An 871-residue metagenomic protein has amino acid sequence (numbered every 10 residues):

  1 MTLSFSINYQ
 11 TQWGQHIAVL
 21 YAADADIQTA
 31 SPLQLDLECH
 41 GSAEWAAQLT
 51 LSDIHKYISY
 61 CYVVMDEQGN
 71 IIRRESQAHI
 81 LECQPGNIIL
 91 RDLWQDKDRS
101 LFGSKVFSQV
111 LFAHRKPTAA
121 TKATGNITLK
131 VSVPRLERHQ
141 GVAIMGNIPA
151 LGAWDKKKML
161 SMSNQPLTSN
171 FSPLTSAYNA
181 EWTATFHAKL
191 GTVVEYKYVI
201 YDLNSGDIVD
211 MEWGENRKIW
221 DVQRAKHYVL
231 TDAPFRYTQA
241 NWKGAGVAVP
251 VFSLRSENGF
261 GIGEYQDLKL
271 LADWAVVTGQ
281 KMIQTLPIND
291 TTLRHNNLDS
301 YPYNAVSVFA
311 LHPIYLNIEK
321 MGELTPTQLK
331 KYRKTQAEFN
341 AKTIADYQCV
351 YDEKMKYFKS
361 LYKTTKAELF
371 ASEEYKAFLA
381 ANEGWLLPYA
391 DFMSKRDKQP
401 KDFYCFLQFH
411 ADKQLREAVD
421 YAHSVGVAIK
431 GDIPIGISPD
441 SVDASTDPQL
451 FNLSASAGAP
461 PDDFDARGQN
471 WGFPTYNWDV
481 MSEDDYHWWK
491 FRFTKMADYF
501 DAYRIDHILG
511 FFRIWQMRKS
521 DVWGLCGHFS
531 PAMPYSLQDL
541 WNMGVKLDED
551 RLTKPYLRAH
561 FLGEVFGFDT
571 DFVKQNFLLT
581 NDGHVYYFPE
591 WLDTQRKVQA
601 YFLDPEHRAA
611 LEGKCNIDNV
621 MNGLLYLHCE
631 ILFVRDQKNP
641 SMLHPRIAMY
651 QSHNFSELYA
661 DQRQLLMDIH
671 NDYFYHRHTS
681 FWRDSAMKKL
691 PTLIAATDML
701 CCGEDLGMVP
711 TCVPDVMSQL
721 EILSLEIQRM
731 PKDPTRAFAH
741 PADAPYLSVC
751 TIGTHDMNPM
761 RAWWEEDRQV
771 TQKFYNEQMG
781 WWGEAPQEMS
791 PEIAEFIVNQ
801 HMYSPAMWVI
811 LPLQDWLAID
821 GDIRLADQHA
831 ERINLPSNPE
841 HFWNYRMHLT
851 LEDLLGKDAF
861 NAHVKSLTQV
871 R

Functional and structural regions predicted by a protein language model:
T2, Q10-H55, M65-P85, R135-V193 (+2 more regions): Aromatic-rich carbohydrate-binding modules that target alpha-glucans
T2-I7, G125-V133: A short, amphipathic beta-strand motif
L81-K97: C2-type phospholipid-binding modules
I89, L93, N204-D207, T343-A345 (+1 more regions): Exposed, low-complexity/repetitive linear segments and helix-based recognition motifs, biased toward charged/polar
Q95-D98, V106-F107, Q165, S172 (+1 more regions): Intrinsic disorder/low-complexity segments in short proteins, especially the signal peptide and propeptide regions
S100-T128, L190, D210, I219-R871: Catalytic cores of glycan-processing enzymes that make or break glycosidic bonds
